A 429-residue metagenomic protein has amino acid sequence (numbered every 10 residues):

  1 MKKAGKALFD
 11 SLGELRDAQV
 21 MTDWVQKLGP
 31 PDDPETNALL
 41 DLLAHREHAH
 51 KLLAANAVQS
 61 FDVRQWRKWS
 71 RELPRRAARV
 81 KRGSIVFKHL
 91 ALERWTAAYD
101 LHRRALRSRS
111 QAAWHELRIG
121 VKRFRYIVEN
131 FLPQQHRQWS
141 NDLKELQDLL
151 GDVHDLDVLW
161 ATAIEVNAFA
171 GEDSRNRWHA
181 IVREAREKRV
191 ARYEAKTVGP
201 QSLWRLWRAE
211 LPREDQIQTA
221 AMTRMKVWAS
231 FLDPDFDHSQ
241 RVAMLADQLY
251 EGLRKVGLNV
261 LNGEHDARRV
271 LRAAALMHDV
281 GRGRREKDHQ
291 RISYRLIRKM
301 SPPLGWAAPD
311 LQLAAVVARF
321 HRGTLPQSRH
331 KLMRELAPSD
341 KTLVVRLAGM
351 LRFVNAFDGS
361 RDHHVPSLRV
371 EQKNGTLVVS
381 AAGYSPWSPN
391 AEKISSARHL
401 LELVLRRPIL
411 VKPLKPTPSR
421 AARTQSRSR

Functional and structural regions predicted by a protein language model:
M1-Q216: Function-determining surface determinants
A4, G13, R46, F87-L90 (+10 more regions): Secondary-structure capping and boundary motifs in well-ordered enzyme cores
V80, M225-L232, A275-D279, S380-Y384: Glycine- and acidic
D215-M222, R268, V370-K373: Flexible hinge/switch segments at interdomain interfaces of large molecular machines
Q216-S230, P234-D237, R241-M244: Regulatory/sensor and coupling segments of signal-transduction and defense proteins
K226-A229, H238, L249-V370: Divalent metal-dependent catalytic cores for phosphoryl transfer on phosphate-bearing substrates
F357-V411: Low-complexity, glycine/alanine/valine/leucine- and proline-rich hydrophobic stretches
T417-R429: Polybasic, lysine-enriched low-complexity intrinsically disordered terminal tails
